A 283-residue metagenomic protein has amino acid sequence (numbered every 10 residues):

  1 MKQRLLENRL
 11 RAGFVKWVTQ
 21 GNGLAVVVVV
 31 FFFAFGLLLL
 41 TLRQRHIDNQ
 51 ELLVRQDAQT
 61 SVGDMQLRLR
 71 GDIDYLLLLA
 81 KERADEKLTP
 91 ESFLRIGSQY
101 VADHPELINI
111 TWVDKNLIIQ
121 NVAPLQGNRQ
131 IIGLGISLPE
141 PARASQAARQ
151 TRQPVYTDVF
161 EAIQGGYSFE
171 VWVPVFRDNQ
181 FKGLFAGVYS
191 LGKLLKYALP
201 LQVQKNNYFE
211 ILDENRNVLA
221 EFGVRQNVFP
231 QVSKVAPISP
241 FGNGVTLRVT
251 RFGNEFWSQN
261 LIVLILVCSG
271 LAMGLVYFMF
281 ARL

Functional and structural regions predicted by a protein language model:
K2-N8, S233-N254: Juxtamembrane amphipathic/hinge helix adjacent to a transmembrane helix
Q3-D48, I265-Y277: Extreme N-terminal signal-anchor transmembrane helix of membrane signaling/transducer proteins, especially in bacteria
G13-W17, D57, S61, E161-E170: Amphipathic, soluble alpha/beta structural segments
W17, A198, R248-C268: Membrane-interface helix-start motif
V18-V27, R70, N128-R129, G133: An N-terminal domain-start capping segment
V27-L88: Juxtamembrane extracytoplasmic/periplasmic/luminal helical "stalk" adjacent to the first N-terminal
D85-T246: Intrinsically disordered, low-complexity polar/acidic regions
F278-L283: Cytoplasmic juxtamembrane amphipathic helix immediately C-terminal to a transmembrane segment
